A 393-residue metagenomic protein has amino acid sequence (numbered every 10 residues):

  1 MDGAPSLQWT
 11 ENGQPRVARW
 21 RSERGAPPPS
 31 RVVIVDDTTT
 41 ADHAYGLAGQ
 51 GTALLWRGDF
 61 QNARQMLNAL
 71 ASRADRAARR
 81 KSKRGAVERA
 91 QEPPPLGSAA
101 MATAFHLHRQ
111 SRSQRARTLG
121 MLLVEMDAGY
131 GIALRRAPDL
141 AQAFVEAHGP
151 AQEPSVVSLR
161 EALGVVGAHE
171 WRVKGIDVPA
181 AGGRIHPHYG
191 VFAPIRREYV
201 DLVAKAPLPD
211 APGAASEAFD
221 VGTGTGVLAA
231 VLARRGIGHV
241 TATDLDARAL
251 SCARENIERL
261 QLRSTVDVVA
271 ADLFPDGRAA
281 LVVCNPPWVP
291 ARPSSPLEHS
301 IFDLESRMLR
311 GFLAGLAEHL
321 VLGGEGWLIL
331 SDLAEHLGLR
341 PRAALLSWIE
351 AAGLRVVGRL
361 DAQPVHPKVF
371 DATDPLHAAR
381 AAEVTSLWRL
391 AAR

Functional and structural regions predicted by a protein language model:
G3-I176: N-terminal auxiliary segments of SAM/dcSAM-dependent transferases
D139-V231, R380-A382: SAM-dependent Rossmann-like transferase core, predominantly class I methyltransferases with a strong bias toward
R196-C284, P290, S294: Conserved SAM/SAH cofactor-binding pocket of Class I
W288-V289, S331-E335: Short "lid" loop at the C-terminus of a central beta-strand within the Rossmann-like core of SAM-dependent
L297-V321: Glycine-rich S-adenosyl-L-methionine
G323-L330: Conserved beta-strand signature within the Rossmann-like core of class I S-adenosyl-L-methionine
L333-L345: Conserved class I S-adenosyl-L-methionine
L345-A392: Class I S-adenosyl-L-methionine
